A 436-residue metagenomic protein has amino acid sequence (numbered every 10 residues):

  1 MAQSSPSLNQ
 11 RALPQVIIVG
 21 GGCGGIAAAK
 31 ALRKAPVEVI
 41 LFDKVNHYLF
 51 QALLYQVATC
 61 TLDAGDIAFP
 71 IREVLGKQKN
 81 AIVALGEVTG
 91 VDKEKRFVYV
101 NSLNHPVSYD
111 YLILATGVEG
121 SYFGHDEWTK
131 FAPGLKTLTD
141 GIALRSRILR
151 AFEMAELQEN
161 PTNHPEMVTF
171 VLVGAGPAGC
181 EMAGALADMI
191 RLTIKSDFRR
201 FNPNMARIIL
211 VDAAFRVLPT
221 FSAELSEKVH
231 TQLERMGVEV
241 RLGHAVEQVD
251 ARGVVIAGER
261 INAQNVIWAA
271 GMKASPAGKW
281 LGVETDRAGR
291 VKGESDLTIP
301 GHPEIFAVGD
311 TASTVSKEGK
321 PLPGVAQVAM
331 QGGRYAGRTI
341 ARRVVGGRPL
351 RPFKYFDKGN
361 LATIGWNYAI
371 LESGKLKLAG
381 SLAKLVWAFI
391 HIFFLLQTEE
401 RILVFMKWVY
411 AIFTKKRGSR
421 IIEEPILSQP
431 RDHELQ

Functional and structural regions predicted by a protein language model:
M1-P14, A81-V171, I256, I267: FAD-binding core/adjacent interface of flavoenzyme oxidoreductases
A2-A84, T89, F170, P177-T220 (+2 more regions): Beta1-alpha1 glycine-rich phosphate/pyrophosphate-binding loop at the start of Rossmann-like nucleotide-binding domains
A2-S4, A12-L13, R338-Q436: C-terminal, flexible cofactor-proximal segment of oxidoreductases
G24, G117-G120, A183, M272-A274: Short glycine-rich anion-binding loops that position phosphate/pyrophosphate groups of nucleotides and phosphorylated
V39, V325-V344, L361: An active-site-proximal "capping" alpha-helix that borders the catalytic cofactor pocket
Q78-E94, A187-S295, I299-G301, R348-P349: A Rossmann-like FAD-binding core segment of flavoenzymes
K130-N160, R252-V255, E259-Q331: FAD-site-proximal beta/loop scaffold in flavoenzymes
